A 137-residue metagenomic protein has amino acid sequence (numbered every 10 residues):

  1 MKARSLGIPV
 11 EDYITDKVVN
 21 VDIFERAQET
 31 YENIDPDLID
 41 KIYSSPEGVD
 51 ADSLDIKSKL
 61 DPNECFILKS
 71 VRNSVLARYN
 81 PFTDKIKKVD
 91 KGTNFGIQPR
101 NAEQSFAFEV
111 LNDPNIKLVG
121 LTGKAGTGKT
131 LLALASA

Functional and structural regions predicted by a protein language model:
K2-P114, T122: Feature 3881 marks metal-assisted phosphotransfer/nuclease machinery and their flanking interaction elements
V119: Conserved beta-strand position immediately N-terminal to the Walker
A125: The conserved Walker
G128-K129: Conserved glycine(s) of the Walker
L132, S136: Hydrophobic positions on the alpha1 helix immediately C-terminal to the Walker A/P-loop
